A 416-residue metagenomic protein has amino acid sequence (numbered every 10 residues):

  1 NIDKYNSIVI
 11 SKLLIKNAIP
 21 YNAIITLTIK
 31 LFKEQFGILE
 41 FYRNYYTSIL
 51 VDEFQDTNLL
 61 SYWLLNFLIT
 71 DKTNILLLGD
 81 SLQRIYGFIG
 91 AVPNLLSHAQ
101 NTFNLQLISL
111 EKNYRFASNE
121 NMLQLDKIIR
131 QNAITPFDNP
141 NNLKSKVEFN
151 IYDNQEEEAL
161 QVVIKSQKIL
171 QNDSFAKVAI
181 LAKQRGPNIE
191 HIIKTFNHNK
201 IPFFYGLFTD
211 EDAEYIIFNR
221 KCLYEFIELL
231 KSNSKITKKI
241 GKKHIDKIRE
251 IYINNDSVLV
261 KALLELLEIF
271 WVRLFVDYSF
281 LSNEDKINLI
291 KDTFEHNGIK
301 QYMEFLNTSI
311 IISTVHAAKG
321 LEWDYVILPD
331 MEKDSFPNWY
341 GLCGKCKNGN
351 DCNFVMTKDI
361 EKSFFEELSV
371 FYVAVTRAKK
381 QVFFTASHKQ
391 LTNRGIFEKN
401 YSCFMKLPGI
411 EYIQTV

Functional and structural regions predicted by a protein language model:
N1-L50, L59-S61, G87: Accessory N-terminal region flanking or inserted into the helicase ATPase core in nucleic-acid motor proteins
T47, K72-L76, S309: Loop/turn-to-beta-strand initiation segments
E53: Walker B catalytic acidic pair
W63-K144: Conserved RecA-like helicase ATPase core segment that couples NTP binding/hydrolysis to strand translocation
L105, K112-I201: Helicase P-loop NTPase motor core
E158-S282: Conserved helicase/translocase motor-coupling segment
I227-K389, N393: Conserved helicase C-terminal RecA-like lobe
K362, K380, A386-V416: Helicase C-terminal subdomain and adjacent C-terminal extension
